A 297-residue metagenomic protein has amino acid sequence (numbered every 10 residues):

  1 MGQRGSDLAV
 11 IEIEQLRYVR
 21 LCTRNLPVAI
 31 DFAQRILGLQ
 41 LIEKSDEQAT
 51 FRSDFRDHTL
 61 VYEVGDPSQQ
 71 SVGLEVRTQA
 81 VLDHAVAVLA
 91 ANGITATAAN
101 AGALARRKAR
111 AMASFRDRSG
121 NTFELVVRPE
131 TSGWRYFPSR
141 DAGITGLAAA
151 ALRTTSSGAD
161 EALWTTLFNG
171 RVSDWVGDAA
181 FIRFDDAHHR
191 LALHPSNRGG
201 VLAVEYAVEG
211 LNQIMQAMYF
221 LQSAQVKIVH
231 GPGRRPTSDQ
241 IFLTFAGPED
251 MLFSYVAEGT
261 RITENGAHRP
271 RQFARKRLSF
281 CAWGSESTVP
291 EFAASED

Functional and structural regions predicted by a protein language model:
G2-L8, N92-G143, A180-F181, Q225-D297: Vicinal oxygen chelate
G2-P27, Q69-L74, R128-G158, R171 (+3 more regions): N-terminal beta-strand motif that seeds the catalytic metal site of vicinal oxygen chelate
I11-H58, L152-H189, H194: Core segments of cupin and vicinal oxygen chelate
Q15-R24, V64-A91, A109-R116, G146-T155 (+3 more regions): Vicinal oxygen chelate
A29-Q34, L89, G120, D160-T165 (+3 more regions): Conserved active-site tyrosine of GNAT-family acetyltransferases
Q40, T59-V61, T97-A98, R190-A192 (+1 more regions): A short linear hydrophobic-aromatic micro-motif
E43-R77, N100-G102: Conserved donor-binding loop and adjoining core beta-sheet/short helix segment in diverse acyl/aminoacyl transferases
A101-D117, N121, V126-G200, L211 (+2 more regions): Amide-forming acyltransferase catalytic core, primarily the GNAT-like/NAT-type and related acyltransferase folds
